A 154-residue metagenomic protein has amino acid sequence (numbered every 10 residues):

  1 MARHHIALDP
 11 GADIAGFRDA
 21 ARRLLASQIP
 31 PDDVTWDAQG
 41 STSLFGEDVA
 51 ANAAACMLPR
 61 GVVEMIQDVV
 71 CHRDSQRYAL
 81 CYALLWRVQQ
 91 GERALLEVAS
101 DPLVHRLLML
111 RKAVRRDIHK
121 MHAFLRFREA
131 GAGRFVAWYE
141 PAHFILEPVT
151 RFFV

Functional and structural regions predicted by a protein language model:
M1-V154: Extended, well-ordered protein cores
